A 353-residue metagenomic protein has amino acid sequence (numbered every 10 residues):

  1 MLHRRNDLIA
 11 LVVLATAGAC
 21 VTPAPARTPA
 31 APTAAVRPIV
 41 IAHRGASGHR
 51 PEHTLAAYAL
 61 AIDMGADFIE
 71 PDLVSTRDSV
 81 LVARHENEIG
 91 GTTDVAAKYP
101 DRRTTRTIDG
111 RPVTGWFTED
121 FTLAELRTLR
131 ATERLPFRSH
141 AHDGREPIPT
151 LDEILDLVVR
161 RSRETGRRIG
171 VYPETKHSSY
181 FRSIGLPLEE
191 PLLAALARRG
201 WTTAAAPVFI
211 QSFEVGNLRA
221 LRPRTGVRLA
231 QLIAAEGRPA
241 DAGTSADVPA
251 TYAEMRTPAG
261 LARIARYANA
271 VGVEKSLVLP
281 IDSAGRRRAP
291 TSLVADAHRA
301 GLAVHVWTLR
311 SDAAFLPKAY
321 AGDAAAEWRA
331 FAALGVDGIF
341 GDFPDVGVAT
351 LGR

Functional and structural regions predicted by a protein language model:
L2, I9, G18-R353: Phosphate-group recognition and catalysis centered on beta-loop-alpha active-site segments
